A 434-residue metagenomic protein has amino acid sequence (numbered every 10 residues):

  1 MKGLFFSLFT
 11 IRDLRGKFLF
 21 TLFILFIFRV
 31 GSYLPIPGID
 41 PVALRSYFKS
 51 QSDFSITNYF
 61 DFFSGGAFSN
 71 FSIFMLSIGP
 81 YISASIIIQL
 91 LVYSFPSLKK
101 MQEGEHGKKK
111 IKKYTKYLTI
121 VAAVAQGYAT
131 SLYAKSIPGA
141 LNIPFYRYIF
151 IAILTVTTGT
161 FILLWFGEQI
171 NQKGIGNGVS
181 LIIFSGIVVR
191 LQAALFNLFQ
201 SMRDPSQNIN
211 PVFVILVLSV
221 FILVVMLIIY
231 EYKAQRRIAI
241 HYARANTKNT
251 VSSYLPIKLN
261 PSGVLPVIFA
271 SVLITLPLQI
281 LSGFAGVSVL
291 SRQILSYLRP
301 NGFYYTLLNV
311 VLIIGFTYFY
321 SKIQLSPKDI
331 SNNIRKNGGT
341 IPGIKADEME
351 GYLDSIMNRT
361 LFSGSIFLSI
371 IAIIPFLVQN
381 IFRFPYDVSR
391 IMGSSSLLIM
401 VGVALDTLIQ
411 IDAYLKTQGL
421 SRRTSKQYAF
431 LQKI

Functional and structural regions predicted by a protein language model:
M1-I434: N-terminal cationic and glycine-rich segments that engage phosphates or anionic surfaces
